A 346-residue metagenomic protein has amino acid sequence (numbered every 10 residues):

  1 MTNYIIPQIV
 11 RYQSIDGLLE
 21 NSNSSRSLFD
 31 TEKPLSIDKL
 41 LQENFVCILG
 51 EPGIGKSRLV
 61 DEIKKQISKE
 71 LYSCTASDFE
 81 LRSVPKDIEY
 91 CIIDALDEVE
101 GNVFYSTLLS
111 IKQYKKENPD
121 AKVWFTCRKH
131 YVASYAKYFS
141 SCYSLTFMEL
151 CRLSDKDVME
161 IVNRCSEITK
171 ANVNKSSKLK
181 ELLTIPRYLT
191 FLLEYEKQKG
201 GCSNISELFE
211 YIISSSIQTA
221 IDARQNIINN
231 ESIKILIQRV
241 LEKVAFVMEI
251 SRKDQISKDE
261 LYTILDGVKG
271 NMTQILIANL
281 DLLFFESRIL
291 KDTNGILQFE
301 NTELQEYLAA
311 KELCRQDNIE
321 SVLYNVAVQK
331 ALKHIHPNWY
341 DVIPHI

Functional and structural regions predicted by a protein language model:
M1-E51, R58-E62, R239: Charged, amphipathic alpha-helical interface modules that flank catalytic cores or transmembrane segments and mediate
L40, S83-P85, Q113-D120, S140-C142: Conserved catalytic network of the ASCE P-loop NTPase/AAA+ motor domain
E51-K69, R128-Y131, F139: P-loop NTPase Walker A phosphate-binding motif
I63, S141-C142, F147-D317, V328-L332: Extended hydrophobic
Q66-C91: AAA+/P-loop NTPase substrate/partner-engagement loops
K86-F104: Conserved P-loop NTPase "ATPase switch" module shared by AAA+ and STAND
K115-K137: Sensor-1/coupling segment of RecA-like P-loop NTPase cores
Q316-I346: Extended amphipathic alpha-helical scaffold segments
